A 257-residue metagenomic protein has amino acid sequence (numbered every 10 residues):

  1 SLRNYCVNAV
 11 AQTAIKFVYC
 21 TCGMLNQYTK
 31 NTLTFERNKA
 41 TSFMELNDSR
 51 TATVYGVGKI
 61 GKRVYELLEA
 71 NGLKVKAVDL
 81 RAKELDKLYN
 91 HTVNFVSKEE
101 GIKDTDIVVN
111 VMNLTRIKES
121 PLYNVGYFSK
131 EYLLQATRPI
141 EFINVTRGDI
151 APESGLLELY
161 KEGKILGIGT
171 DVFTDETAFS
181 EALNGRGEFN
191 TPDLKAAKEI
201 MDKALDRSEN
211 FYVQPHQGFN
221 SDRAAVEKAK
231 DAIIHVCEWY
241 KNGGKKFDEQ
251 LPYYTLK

Functional and structural regions predicted by a protein language model:
S1-T32, M44-E45, F142: Phosphate/diphosphate ligand-binding glycine-rich loop within oxidoreductases
Y5-T13, K59, Y65, N220-V236: Mid-domain beta-loop-alpha active-site segment that forms a flexible, acidic cofactor/metal-binding surface
N8-Q12, L85-Y89, T177-E181, R223-A224: Short, charged, surface-exposed secondary-structure boundary motifs
A11-Q27, A70-N71, K230-G243: Oxidoreductase and adenylate-handling cofactor-binding alpha/beta cores
T32-N38, K87-F95, L122-V125, I150 (+1 more regions): Short gly/ser/thr-rich secondary-structure transition/capping motifs
S42-R138: Rossmann-like dinucleotide/phosphate-binding beta-alpha-beta segment
P139, T146-K257: Rossmann-like dinucleotide-binding domain for NAD(H)/NADP(H)
